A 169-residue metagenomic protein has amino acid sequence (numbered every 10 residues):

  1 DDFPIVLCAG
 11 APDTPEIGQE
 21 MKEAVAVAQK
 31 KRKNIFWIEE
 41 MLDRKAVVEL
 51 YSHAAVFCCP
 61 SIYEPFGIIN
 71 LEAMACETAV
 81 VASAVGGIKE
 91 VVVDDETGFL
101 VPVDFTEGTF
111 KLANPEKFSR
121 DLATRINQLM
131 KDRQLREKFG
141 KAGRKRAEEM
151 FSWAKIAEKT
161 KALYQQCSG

Functional and structural regions predicted by a protein language model:
L7-A11, G18-M41, K45: Nucleotide-activated donor-binding/catalytic signature segment of Leloir-type glycosyltransferases, i.e., the conserved
V48-A54: Short alpha-helical donor nucleotide-sugar binding micro-motif in glycosyltransferases
A55, E77, D95: A short alpha->beta transition loop at the rim of the catalytic pocket in nucleotide-sugar-dependent
I62: Aromatic "clamp/platform" in nucleotide-sugar-dependent glycosyltransferases that forms part of the donor/acceptor
G67-N70, I88: Short glycine/serine-rich donor-binding loops of glycosyltransferases
A79-A82, V92, F99-L100: Short hydrophobic beta-strand element within catalytic cores of glycosyltransferases and related nucleotide-activated
D121-T124, Q128, L135-E149, K159: A short, well-ordered alpha-helix in the C-terminal region of glycosyltransferases
